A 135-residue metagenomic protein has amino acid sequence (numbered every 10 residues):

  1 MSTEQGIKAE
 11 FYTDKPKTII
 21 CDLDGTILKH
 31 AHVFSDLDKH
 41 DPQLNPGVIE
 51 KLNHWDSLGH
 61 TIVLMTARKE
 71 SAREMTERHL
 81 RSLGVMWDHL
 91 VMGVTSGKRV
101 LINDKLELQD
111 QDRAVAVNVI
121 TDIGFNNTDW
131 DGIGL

Functional and structural regions predicted by a protein language model:
M1-L135: HAD-like aspartate-dependent phosphatase fold
